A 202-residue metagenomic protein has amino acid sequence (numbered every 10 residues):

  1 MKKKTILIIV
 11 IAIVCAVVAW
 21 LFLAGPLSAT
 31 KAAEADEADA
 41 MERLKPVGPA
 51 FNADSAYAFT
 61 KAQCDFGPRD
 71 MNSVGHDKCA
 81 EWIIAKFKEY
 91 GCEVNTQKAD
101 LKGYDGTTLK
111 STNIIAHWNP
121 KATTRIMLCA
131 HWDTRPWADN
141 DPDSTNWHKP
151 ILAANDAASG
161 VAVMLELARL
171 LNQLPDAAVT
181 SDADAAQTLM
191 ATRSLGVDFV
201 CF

Functional and structural regions predicted by a protein language model:
M1-I13: N-terminal Sec-pathway targeting helices
A19-P26: Juxtamembrane cytosolic interface motif at the C-terminal end of transmembrane helices
P26-C79, Y90: N-terminal capping segment at the start of a domain
E42-A50, D65-G75, L101-Y104, N146-A157 (+1 more regions): Second-shell loop/turn segments in exported
S55-A62, K78, W82-E89, S159-E166 (+1 more regions): Extracytoplasmic/secreted proteins, especially bacterial periplasmic and envelope-associated proteins
K61-K121: A non-catalytic alpha/beta surface segment that caps or lines the substrate-entry region of metallo-dependent hydrolase
A116, L128, D141-F202: Alpha-helical metal-binding/catalytic segments enriched in His/Glu/Asp
R135-D141: Short acidic/His/Gly/Ser-rich catalytic and metal-binding motifs that mark active-site loops of diverse hydrolases
